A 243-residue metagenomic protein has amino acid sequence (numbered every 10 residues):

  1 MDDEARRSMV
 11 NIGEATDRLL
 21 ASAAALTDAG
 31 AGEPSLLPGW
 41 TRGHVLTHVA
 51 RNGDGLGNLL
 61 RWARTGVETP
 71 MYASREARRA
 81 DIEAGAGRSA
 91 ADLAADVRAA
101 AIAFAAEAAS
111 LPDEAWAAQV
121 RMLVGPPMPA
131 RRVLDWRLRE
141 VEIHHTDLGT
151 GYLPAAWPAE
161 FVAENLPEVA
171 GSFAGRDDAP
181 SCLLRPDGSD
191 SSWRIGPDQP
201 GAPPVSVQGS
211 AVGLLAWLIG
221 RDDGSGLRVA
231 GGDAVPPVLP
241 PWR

Functional and structural regions predicted by a protein language model:
M1-R7, G55-E107, W116: Short, helix-capping/interhelical loops that line the mouth of catalytic, cofactor-, or ligand-binding pockets
M1-S8, R61-E68, S110-R243: Structured surface interface patches that mediate subunit assembly and partner/cofactor docking
D2-N11, G30-N52, A80-L93, V120-R139 (+1 more regions): Alpha-helical scaffold segments that form or flank carboxylate-/histidine-based iron centers
M9, G13-A31: Short, Lys/Arg-rich amphipathic segments at extreme N-termini
T16-L20, A24, G53-G57, R98-A109 (+2 more regions): Structural signal for well-ordered, non-membrane alpha-helices
A25, L36-G39, S110: Short, conserved sequence motifs enriched in acidic/basic residues, glycine, and aromatics that mark functional "hot
